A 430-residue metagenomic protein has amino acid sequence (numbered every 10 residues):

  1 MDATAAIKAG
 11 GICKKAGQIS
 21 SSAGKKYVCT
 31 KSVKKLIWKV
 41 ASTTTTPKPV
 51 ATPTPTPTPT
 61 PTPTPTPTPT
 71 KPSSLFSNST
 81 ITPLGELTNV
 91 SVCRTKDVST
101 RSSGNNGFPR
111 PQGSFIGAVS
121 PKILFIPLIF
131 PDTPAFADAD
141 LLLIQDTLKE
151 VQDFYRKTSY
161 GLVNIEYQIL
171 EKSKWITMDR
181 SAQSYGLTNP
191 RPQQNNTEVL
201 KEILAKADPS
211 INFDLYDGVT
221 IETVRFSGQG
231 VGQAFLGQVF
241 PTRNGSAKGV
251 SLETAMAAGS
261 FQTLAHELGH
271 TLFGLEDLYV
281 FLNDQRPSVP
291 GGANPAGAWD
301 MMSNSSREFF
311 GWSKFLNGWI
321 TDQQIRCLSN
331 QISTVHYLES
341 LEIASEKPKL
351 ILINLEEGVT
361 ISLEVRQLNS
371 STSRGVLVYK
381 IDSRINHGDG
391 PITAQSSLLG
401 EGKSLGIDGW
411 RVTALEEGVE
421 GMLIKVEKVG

Functional and structural regions predicted by a protein language model:
A5-S20: Secreted, propeptide-processed cysteine-rich mini-domains
A23-K31: Extracellular disulfide-bonded cysteine-rich modules/repeats
T46-T70: Ser/Thr-rich, Proline-interspersed low-complexity disordered segments
K71-A257, A265, E427: Zn2+-dependent metallopeptidase catalytic core
K71-P83, F136, L236-A258, S329-G430: Non-catalytic C-terminal accessory/binding modules of secreted extracellular proteins
F213, G218-T220, F226-S370: Extracellular hydrolytic enzyme modules, especially secreted metalloproteases of the metzincin/thermolysin-like class
